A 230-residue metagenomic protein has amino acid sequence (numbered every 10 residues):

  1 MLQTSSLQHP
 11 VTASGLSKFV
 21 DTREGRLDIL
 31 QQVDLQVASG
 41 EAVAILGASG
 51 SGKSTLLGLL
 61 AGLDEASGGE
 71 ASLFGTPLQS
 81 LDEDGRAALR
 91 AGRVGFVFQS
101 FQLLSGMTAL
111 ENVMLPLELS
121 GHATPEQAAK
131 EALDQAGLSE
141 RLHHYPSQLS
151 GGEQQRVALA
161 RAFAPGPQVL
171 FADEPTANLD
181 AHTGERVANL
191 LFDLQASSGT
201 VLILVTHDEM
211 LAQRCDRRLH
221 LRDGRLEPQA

Functional and structural regions predicted by a protein language model:
M1-F19, E227-A230: ABC-family P-loop ATPase nucleotide-binding domain
P10-V11, L16-R214, R218-L221: ABC family nucleotide-binding domain
R218-A230: H-loop (His-switch) and adjacent beta-strand-loop-beta switch element of ABC-type ATPase nucleotide-binding domains
